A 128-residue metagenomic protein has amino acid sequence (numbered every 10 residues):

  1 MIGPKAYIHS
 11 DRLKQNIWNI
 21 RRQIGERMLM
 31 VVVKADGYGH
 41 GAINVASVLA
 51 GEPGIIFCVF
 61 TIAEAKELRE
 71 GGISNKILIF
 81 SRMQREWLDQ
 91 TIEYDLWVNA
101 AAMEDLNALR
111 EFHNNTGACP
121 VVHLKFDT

Functional and structural regions predicted by a protein language model:
M1: Gly-rich Lys/Arg/Thr-decorated short loops/hinges at beta-loop-alpha junctions or inter-strand turns that position
P4-I8, R12-Q15, I24-T128: Active-site-proximal beta-alpha core segment in soluble small-molecule metabolic enzymes
R21: N-terminal nucleotide-binding beta1-loop-alpha1 segment
